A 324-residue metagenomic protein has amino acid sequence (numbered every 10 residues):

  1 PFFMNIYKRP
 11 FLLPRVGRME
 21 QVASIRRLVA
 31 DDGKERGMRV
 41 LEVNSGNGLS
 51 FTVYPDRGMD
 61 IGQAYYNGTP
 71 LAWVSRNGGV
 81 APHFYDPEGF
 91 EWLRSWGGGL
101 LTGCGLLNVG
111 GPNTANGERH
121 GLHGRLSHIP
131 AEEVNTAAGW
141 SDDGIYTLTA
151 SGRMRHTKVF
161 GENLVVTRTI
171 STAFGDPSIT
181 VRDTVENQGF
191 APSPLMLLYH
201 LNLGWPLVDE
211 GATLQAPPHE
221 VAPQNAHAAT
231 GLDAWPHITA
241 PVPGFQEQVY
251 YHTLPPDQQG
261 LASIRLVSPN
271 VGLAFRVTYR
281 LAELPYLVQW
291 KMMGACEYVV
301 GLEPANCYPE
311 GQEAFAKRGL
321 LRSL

Functional and structural regions predicted by a protein language model:
F2-T180, P192-P194, L203-P243, T253-L324: Surface-exposed acidic/polar loop and edge beta-strand patches at domain peripheries
Q188-F190: Short, acidic/polar linear motifs in exposed loop/turn regions
Q246: Mid-to-C-terminal polyanion-binding domains and interfaces
